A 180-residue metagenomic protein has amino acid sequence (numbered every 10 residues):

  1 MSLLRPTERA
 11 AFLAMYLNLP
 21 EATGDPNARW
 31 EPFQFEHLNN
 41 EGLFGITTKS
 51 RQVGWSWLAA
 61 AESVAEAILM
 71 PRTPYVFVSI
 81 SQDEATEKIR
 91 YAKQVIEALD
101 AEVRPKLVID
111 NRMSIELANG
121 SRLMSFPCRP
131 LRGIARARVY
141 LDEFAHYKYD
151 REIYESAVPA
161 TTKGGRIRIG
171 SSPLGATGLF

Functional and structural regions predicted by a protein language model:
M1-F180: Phosphate/NTP-binding elements of NTP-utilizing enzymes
